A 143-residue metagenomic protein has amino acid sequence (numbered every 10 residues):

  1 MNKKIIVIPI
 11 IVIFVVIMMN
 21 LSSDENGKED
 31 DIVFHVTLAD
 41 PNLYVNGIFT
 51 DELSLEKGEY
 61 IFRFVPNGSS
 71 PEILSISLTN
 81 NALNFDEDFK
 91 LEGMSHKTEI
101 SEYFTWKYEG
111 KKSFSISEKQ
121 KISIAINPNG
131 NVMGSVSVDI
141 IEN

Functional and structural regions predicted by a protein language model:
N2-N143: Acidic, Ser/Thr/Pro
